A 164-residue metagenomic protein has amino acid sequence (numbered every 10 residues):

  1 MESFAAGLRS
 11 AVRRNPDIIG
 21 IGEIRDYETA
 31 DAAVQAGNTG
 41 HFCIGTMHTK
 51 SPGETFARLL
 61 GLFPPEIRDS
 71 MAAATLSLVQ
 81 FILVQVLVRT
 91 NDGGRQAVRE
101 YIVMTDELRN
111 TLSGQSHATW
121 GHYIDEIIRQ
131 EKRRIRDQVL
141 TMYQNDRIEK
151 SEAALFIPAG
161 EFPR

Functional and structural regions predicted by a protein language model:
M1-R164: Short, flexible helix-loop junctions that flank or precede catalytic/ligand sites
